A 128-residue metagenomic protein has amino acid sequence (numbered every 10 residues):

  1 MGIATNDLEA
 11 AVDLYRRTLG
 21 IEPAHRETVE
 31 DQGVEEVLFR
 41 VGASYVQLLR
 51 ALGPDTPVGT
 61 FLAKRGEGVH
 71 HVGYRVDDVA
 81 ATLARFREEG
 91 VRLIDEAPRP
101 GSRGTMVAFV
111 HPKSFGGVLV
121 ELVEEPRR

Functional and structural regions predicted by a protein language model:
M1-N6, V37-R40, G59-R85: Vicinal oxygen chelate
M1-V34, T56: Long, hydrophobic N-terminal alpha-helical segment
G2-T5, V12-Y15, F39, V46-L49 (+4 more regions): Short, structured motif recognition centered on aromatic/hydrophobic residues
A11-L14, T82-F86: Hydrophobic side chains in well-ordered alpha-helices
V29-Y45: C-terminal "cap" of GNAT-fold acetyltransferases
V37-F39, Q47, Y74, L83-R128: Vicinal oxygen chelate
A43-V46, G53-D55, V79: Short, charged/polar surface micro-motifs in flexible loops or helix N-caps
D55-T56, G101: Serine-centered coil/turn micro-motif
